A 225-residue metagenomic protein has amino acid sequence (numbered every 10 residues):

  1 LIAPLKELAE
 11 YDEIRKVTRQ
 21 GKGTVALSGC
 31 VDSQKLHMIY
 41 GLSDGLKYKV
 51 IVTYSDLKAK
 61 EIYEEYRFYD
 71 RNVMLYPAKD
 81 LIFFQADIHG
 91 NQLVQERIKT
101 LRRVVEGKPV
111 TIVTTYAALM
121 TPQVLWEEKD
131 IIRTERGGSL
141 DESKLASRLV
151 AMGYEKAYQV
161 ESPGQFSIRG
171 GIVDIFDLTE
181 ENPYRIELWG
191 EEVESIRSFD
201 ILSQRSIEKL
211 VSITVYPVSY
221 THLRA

Functional and structural regions predicted by a protein language model:
L1-R224: ASCE RecA-like P-loop NTPase motor cores that couple ATP hydrolysis to mechanical translocation on nucleic acids
